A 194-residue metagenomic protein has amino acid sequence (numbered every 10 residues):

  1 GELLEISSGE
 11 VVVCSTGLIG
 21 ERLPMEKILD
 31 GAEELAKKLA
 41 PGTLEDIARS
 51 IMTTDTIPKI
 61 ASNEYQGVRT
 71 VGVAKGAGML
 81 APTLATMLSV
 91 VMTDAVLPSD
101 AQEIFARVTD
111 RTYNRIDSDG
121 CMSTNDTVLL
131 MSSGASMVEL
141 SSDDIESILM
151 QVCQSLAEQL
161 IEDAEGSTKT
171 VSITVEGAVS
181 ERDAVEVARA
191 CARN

Functional and structural regions predicted by a protein language model:
E2-Y113: Glycine-rich, mobile lid/loop segments that gate access to catalytic sites or pores
I6, C14-L23, L129-A135, V175-V179: Short, conserved secondary-structure transition motifs
I6-E10, P41-A48, A61-S62, Y113-N125 (+1 more regions): Flexible, glycine/charged-enriched surface loops at secondary-structure junctions
D55, G76-G78, A95, M122-D126 (+2 more regions): Glycine-rich beta-alpha junction loops
V68, V128, V171: A broad, low-specificity signal marking well-ordered, structured residues that form hydrophobic/aromatic
P98-L156: Acidic, glycine-rich loop-and-beta core segments that form the ion-binding/anion-interacting portion of active sites
M131-N194: A glycine- and small/hydrophobic-rich beta-loop-beta segment that serves as a flexible "lid/hinge" or phosphate-binding
